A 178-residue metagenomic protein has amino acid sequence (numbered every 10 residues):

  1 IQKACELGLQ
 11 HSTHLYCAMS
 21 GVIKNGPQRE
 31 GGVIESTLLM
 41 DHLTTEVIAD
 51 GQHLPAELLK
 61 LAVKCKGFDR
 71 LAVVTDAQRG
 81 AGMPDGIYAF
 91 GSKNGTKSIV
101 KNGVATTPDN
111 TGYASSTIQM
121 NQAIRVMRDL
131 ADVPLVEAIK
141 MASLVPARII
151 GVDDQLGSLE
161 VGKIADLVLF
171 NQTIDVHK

Functional and structural regions predicted by a protein language model:
I1-G31, G82: Histidine/acidic-residue-rich, glycine-tolerant segments that coordinate divalent metal ions
I1-K3, A56-A62: Catalytic cores of alpha/beta
R29-G51, V63-T75, G80-F170: His/Asp/Glu-enriched, well-ordered alpha-helical/loop segment that forms or immediately abuts the divalent-metal
I174-K178: Short, Lys/Arg- and Gly-enriched loop/turn segments at beta-strand edges
